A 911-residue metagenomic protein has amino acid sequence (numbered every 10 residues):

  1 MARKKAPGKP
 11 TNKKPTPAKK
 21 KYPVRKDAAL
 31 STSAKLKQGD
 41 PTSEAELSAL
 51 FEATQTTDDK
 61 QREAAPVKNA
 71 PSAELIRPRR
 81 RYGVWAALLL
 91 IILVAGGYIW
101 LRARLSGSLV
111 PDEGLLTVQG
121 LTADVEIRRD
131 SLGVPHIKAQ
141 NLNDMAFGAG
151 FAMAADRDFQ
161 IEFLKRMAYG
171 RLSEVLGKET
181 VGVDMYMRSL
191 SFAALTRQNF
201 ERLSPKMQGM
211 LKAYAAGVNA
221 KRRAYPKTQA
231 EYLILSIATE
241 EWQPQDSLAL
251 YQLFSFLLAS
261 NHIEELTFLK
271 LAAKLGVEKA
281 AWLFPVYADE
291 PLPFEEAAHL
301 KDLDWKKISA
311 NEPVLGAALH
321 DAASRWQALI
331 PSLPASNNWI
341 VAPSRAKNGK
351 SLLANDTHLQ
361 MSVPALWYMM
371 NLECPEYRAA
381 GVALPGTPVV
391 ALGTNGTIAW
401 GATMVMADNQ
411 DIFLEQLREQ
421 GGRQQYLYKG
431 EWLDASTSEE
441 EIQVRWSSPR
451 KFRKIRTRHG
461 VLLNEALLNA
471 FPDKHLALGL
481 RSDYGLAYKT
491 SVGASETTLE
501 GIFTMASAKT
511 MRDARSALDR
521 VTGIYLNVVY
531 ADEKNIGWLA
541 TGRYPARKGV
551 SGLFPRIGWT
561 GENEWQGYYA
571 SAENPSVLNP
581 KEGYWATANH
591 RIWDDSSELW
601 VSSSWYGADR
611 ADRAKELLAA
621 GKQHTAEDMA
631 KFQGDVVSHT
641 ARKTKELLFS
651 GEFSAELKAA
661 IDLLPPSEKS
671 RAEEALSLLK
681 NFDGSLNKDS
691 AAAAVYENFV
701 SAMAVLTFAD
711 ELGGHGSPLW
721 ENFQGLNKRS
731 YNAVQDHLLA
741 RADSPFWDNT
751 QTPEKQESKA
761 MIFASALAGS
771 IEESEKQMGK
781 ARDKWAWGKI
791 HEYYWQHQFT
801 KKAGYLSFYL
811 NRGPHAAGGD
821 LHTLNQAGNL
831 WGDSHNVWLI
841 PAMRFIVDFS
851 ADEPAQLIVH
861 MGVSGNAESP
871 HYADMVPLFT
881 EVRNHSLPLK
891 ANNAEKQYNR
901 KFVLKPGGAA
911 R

Functional and structural regions predicted by a protein language model:
M1-A64: N-terminal targeting leaders characterized by basic, low-complexity, disordered sequences that direct proteins
P66-L116: N-terminal type II signal-anchor transmembrane helix that functions as the membrane-insertion/stop-transfer segment
Y98-L352, T357, V363, L706 (+1 more regions): Substrate-recognition/specificity elements adjacent to catalytic centers across diverse enzyme folds
M145-G148, Y186, L195-Q208, A487 (+5 more regions): Second-shell loop/turn segments in exported
C374-V389, G393-I398, A402-W559: Glycine- and hydrophobic-rich flexible loops that cap the catalytic core of alpha/beta enzyme folds
Q410, L463-N464, L478, R520-G621 (+2 more regions): Hydrophobic alpha-helical segments
W600-K658, P665-E668, K759-R911: Terminal end segments
Y696-D783: Charged, long alpha-helical assembly modules
